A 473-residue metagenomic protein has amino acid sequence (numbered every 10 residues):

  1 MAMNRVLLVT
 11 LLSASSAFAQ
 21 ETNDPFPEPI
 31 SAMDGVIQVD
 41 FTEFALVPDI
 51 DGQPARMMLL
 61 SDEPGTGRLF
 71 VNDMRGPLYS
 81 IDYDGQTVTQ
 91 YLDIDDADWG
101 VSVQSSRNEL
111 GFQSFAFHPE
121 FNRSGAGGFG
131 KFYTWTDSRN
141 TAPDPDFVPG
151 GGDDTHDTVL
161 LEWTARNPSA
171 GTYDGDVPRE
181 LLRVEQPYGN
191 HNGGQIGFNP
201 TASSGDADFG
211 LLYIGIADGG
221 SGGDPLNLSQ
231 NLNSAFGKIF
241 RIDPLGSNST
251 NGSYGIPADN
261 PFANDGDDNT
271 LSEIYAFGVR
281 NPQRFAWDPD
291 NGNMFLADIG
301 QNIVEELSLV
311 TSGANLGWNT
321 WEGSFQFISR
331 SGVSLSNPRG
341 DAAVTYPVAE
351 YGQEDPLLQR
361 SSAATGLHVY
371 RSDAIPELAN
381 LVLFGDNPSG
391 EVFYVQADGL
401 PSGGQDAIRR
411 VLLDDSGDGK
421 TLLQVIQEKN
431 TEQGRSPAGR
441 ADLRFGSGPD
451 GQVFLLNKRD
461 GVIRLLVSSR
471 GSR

Functional and structural regions predicted by a protein language model:
A2-T10: Sec-dependent signal peptide recognition, specifically the positively charged N-region followed immediately by
A14-S16: N-terminal signal peptide c-region/cleavage motif recognized by signal peptidases
Q20-G223, R284-A286, G292-G300, R360-G399 (+1 more regions): Acidic, Gly/Ser/Thr-rich repeat motifs that build Ca2+-stabilized beta-propeller blades
E28-G52, Q86-S106, W163-P187, D208 (+3 more regions): Blade-edge beta-strand/turn elements of extracellular beta-propeller and related beta-sheet repeat scaffolds
D82, T250-G252, S308-L309, N315-S331 (+3 more regions): Extended hydrophobic/aromatic segments used for targeting, binding, or gating
G151-L161, N227-S247, S308-R330, S472: Predominantly five- to eight-bladed beta-propeller fold
D268-S308: Repeat-solenoid scaffold signature
M294-Q301, L309-I375, A379, G385-N387 (+1 more regions): Extracellular protease catalytic domains of secreted zymogens
